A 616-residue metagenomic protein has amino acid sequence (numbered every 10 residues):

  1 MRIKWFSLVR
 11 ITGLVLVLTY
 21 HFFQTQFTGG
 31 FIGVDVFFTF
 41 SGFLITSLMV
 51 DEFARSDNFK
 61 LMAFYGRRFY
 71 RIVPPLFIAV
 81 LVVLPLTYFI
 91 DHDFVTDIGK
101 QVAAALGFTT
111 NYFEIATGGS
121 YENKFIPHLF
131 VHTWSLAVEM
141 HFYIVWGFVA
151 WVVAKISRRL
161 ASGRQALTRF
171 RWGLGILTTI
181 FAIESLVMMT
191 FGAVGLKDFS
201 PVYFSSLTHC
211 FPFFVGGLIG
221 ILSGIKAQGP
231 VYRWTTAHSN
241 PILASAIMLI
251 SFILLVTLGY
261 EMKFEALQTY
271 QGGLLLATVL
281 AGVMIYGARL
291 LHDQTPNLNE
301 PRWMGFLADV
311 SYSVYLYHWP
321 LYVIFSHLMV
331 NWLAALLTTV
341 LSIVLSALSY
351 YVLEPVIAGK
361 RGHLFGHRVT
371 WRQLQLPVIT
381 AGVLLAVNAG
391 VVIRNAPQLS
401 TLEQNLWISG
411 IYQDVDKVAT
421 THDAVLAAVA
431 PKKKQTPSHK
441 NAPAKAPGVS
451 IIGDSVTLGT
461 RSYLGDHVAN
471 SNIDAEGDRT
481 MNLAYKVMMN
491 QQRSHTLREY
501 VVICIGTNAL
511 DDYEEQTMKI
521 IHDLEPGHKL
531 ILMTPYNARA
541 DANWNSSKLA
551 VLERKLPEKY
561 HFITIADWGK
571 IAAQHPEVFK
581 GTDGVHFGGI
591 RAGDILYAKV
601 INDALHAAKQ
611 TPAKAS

Functional and structural regions predicted by a protein language model:
R2-F6, T12-H363, H367-A396: Hydrophobic membrane-embedded alpha-helices and membrane-water interface caps/short interhelical or interfacial loops
S7, G13, V449-G453: Short, hydrophobic/glycine-enriched beta-strand segments
D35, A137, A446, T496-Y500 (+1 more regions): A general structural motif
T39, I452-G453, C504, M533: Short hydrophobic segments within beta-strands
P355-E499, L510, R539-K548, K555 (+3 more regions): Extracellular/periplasmic envelope-modification machinery, especially enzymes that add or remove acyl/ester groups on
R498-E515, D523-P526, I531-M533: Mid-length scaffold segments of soluble, non-membrane domains
Y513-I521, N545-V551: Charged helix-capping and loop-helix junction motifs
